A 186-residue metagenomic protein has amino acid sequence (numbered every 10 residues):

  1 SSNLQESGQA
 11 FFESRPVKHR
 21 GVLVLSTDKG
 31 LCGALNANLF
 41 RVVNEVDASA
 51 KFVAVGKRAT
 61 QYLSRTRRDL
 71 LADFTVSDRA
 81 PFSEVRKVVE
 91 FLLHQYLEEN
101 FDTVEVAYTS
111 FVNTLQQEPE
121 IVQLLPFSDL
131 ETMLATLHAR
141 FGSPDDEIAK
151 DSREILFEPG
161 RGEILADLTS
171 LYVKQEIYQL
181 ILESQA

Functional and structural regions predicted by a protein language model:
S1-A186: C-terminal beta-strand-loop-alpha-helix "lid" module of Rossmann-like NAD(P)-dependent dehydrogenases
